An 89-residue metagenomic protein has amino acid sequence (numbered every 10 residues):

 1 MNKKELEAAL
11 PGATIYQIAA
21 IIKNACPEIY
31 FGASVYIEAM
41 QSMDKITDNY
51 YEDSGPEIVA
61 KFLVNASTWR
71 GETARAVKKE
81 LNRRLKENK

Functional and structural regions predicted by a protein language model:
M1-A8, R83-K89: Short intrinsically disordered terminal tails
K3, I15, A33-Y36, G55-P56 (+2 more regions): Short amphipathic alpha-helical segments that mediate assembly, nucleic-acid/protein binding, or membrane association
K3-S34: N-terminal acidic leader/helix
A9, Q17-I21, Y36-S42, F62 (+2 more regions): Charge-rich, solvent-exposed alpha-helical interaction surfaces
A25-I29, A33, T47, A66-R70 (+1 more regions): Short secondary-structure junctions and interdomain/linker hinges
F31-E52: Amphipathic alpha-helical
K45-R70: Acidic, low-complexity, intrinsically disordered interaction modules
N65-E87: Short, compact, well-ordered microdomains
